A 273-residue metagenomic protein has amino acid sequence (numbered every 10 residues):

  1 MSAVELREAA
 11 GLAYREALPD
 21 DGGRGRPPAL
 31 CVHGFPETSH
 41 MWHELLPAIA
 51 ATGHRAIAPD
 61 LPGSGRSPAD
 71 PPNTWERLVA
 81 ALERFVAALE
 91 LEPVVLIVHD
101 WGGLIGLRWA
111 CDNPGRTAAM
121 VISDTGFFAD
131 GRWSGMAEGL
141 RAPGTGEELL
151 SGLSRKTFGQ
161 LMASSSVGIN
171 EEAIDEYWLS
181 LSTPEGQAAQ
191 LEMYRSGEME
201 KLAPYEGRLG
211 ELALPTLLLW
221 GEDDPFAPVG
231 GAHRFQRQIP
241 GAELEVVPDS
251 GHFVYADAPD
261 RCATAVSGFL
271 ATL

Functional and structural regions predicted by a protein language model:
M1-A29, A51-H54, R84, L91-E92 (+2 more regions): Alpha/beta-hydrolase fold catalytic core
R15-L18, A51, I57-V98, T264: Active-site loop/oxyanion-hole signature of alpha/beta-hydrolase fold enzymes
D20-R66: Conserved HGGG/HGGXW glycine-rich cap/lid loop of the alpha/beta-hydrolase fold
C111, T117-L149: Flexible "cap/lid" loop of the alpha/beta hydrolase fold
G152-E211: Conserved alpha/beta-hydrolase catalytic His-Asp/Glu region
L212, L218-W220: Short beta-strand/loop motif that positions the catalytic acidic residue of the alpha/beta-hydrolase fold
D223-A227: Acidic catalytic loop of the alpha/beta-hydrolase fold
A242-L273: Catalytic active-site module of serine/aspartate enzymes centered on a nucleophile-bearing elbow/loop
